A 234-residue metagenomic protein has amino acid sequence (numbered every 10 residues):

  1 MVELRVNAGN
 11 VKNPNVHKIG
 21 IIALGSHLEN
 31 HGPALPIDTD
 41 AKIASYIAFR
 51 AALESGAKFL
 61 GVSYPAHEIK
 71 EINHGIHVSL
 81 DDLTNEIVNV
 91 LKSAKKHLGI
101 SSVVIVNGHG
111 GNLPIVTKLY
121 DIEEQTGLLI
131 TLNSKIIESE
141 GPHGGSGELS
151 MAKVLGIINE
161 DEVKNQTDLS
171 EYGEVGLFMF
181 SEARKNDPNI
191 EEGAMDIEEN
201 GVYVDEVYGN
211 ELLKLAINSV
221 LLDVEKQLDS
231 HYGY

Functional and structural regions predicted by a protein language model:
M1-D81, N85-S102, G110-Y234: Extended, histidine- and acidic-residue-enriched regions that form the cofactor-binding/catalytic faces
